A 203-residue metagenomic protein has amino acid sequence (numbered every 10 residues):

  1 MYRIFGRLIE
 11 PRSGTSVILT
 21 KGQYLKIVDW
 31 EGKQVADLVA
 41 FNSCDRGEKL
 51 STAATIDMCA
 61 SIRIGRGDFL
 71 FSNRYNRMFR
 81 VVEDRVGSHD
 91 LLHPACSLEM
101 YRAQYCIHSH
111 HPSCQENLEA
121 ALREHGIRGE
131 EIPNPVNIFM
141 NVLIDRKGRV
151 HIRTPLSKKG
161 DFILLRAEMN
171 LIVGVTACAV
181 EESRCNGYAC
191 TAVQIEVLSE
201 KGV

Functional and structural regions predicted by a protein language model:
M1-V203: Acidic, Ser/Thr/Pro
